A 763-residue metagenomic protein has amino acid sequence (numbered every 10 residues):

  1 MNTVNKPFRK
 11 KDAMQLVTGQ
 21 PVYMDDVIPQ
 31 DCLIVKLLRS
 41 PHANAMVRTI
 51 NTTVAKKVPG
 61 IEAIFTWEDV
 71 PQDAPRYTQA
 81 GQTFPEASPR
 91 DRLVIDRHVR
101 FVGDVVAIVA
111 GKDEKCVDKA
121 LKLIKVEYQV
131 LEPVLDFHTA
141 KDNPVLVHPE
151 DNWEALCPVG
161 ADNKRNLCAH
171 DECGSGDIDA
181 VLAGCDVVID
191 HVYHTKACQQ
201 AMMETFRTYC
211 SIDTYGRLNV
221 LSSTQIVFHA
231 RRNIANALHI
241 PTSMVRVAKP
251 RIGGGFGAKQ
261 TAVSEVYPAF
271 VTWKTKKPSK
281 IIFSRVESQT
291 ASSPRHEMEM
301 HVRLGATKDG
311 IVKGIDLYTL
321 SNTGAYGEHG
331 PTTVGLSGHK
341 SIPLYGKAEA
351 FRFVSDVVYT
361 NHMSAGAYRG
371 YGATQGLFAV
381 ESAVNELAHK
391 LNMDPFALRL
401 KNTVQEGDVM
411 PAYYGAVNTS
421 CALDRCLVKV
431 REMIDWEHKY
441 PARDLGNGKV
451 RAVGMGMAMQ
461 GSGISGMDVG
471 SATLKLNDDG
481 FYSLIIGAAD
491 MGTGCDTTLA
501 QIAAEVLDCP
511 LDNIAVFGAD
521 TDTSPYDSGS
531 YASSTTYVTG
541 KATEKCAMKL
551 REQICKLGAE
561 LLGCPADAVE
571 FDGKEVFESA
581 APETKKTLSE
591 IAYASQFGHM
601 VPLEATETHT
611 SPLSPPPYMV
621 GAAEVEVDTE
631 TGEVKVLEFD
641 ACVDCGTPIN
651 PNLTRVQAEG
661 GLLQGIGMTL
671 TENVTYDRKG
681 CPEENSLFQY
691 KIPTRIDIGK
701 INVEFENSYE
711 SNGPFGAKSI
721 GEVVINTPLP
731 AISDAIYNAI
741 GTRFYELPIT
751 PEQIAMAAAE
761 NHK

Functional and structural regions predicted by a protein language model:
M1-D162, K274: Flexible, low-hydrophobicity surface segments
K6, D12-Q15, Q82-P85, A161-T208 (+5 more regions): Glycine-rich loop/linker segments at domain edges
W67-E68, H239-M244, K274-S279, K308 (+2 more regions): C-terminal catalytic domains of large/alpha subunits in multi-subunit enzymes
A74-Q79, A120-L123, S222, R231-N233 (+12 more regions): Short acidic, glycine/serine/threonine-rich loops at helix termini
D96-H98, P241-K249, W273-S284, S288-A291: Conserved catalytic cysteine-centered active-site region of acyl-thioester-dependent Claisen-condensing enzymes
V147-L238, T403-F481, P612, E683-E704: Helix-loop-helix junctions that connect adjacent transmembrane helices in secondary transporters/permeases, recognized
R232, G253-K276, K280-F283, C495-A503: Thiamine diphosphate
S462-S524, T539: Catalytic phosphate/nucleotide-handling subdomain of diverse soluble enzymes
